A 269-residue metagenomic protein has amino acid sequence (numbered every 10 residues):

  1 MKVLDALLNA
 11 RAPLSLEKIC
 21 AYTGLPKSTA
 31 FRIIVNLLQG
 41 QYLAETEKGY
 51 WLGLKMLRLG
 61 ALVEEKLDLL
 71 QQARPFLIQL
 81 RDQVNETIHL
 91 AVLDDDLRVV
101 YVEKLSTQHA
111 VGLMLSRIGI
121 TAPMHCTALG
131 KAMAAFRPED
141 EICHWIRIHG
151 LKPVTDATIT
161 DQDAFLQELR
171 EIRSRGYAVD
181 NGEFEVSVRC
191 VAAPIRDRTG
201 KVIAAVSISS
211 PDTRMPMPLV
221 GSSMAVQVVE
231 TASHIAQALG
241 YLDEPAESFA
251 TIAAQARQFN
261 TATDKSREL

Functional and structural regions predicted by a protein language model:
M1-K66, L70, I78, S233-Y241 (+1 more regions): N-terminal helix-turn-helix
L52-I148: Amphipathic alpha-helical effector-binding/dimerization core of metabolite-sensing transcriptional regulators
A73-L80, I146-A192, A238: Short, basic/aromatic recognition patches
S187, I203-L269: Juxtadomain coupling helices with adjacent low-complexity linkers
I195-R198: Sensor-regulatory modules in signal-transduction proteins
